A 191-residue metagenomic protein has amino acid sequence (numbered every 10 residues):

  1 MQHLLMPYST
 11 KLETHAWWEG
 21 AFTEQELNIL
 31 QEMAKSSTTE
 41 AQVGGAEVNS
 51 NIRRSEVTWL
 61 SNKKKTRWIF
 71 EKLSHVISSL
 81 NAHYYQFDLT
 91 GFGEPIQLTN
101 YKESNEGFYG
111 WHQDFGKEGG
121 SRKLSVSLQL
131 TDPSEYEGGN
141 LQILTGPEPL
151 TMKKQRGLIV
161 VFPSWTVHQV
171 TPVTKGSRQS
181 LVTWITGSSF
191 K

Functional and structural regions predicted by a protein language model:
M1-I159, W165-K191: Fe(II)/2-oxoglutarate oxygenase catalytic core
